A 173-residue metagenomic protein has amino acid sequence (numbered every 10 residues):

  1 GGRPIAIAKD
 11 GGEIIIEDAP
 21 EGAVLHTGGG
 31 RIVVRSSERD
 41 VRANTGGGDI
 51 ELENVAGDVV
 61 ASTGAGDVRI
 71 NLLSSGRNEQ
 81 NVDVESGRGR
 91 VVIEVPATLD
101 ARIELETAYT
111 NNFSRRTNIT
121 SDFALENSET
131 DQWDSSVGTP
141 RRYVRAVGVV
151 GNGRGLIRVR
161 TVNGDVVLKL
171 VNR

Functional and structural regions predicted by a protein language model:
G1-R173: Intrinsically disordered, low-complexity terminal regions
